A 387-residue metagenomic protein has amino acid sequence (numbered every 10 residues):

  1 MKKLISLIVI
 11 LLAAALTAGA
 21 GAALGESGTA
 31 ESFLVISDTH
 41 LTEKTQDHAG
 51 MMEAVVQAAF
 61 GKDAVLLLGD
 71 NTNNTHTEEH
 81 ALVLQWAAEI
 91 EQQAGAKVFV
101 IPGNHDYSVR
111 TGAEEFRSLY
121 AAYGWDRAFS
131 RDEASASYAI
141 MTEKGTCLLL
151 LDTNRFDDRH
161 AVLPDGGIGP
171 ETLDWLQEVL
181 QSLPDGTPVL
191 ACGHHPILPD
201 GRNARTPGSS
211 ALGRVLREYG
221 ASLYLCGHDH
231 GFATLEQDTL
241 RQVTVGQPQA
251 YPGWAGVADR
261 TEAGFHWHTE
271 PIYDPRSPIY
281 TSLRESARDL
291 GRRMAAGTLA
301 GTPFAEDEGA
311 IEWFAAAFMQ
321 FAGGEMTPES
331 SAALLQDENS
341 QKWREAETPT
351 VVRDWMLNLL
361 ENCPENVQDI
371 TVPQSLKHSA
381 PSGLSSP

Functional and structural regions predicted by a protein language model:
K2, S6, A14, G21-G28 (+1 more regions): Non-catalytic terminal accessory segments
G21-H80: N-terminal active-site segment of His-dependent metallophosphoesterases
A30-E43, G145-D157, L190-C192, L240-Q247 (+1 more regions): Active-site-proximal beta-strand elements of phosphoester/diester hydrolases
D38, D70, V83, G103 (+5 more regions): Divalent metal-coordination and catalytic microenvironments
T42-K44, N73-T77, P102-T111, F156-R159 (+3 more regions): Active-site environment of divalent metal-dependent phosphoester hydrolases
G50, H80-L84, R205-L212: Charged helix-capping and loop-helix junction motifs
A58-A64, C147-L149, A161-V243, S340 (+2 more regions): His/acidic metal-ligating clusters that form di-metal
T77, A81-D174, Q237-Q242, V257: Extended active-site neighborhood of metal-dependent phosphoesterases/phosphodiesterases
